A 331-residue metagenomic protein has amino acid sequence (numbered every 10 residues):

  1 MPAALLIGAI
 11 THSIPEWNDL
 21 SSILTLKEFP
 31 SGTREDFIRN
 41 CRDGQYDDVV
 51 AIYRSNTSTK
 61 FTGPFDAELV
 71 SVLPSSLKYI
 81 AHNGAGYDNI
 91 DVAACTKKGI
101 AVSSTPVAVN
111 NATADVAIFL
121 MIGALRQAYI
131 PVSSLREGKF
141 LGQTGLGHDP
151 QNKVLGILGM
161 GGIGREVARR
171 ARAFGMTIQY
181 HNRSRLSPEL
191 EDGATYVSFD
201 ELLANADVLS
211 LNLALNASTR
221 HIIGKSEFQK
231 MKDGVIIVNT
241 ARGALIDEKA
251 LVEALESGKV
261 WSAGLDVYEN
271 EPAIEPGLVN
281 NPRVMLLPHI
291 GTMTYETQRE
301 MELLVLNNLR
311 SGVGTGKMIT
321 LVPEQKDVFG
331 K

Functional and structural regions predicted by a protein language model:
M1-K60, G175, F329-K331: N-terminal glycine-/charge-rich "phosphate-binding" loop or analogous flexible N-terminal tail
L6, L155-I157: Hydrophobic Val/Ile/Leu positions in short beta-strands of Rossmann-like dinucleotide-binding domains
D43-Y46, V70, P74, P150 (+3 more regions): A short, aliphatic-rich alpha-helical micro-motif
D48-V132, G147: Phosphate/diphosphate ligand-binding glycine-rich loop within oxidoreductases
T57-K60, D66, R183-G277: Rossmann-like adenosine-cofactor binding region
K98, P106-V154, E166-A173, P188 (+2 more regions): Phosphate-binding beta-alpha-beta segment of Rossmann-like dinucleotide-binding domains, i.e., the NAD(P)
S103, D233-K331: Rossmann-like dinucleotide-binding domain for NAD(H)/NADP(H)
M160-G161: Glycine-rich Rossmann-fold phosphate-binding loop(s) that bind the pyrophosphate of adenine dinucleotide cofactors
